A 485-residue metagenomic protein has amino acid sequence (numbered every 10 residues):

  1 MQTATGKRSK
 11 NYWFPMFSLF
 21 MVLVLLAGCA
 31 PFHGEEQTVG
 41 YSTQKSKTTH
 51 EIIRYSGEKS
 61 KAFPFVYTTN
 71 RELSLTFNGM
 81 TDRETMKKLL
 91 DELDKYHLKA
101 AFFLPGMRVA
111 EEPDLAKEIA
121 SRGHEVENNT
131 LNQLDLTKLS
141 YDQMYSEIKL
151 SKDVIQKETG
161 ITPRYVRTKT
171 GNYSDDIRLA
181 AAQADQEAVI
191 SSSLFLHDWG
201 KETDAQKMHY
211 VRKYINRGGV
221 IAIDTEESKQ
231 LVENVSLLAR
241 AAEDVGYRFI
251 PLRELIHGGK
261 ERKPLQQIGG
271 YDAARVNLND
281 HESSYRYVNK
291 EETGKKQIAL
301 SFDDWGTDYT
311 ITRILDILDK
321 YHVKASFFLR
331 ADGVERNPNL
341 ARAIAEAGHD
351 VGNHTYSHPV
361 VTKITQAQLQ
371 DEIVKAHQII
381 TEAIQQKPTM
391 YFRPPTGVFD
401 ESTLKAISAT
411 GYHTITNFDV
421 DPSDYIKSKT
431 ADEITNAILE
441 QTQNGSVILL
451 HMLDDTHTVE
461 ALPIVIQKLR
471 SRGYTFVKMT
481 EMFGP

Functional and structural regions predicted by a protein language model:
Q2-A4, R8-G34: Sec-dependent N-terminal signal peptides of Gram-positive bacterial secreted proteins and lipoproteins
E35-G57, V235-A239, E243-D244, R248-E292: Non-catalytic propeptide/linker segments at domain boundaries
K45-T137, Q143, L150, V154-K157 (+6 more regions): Active-site beta->alpha N-cap acidic-glycine motif
L73-T76, A100-F103, E125-N128, R164-R167 (+10 more regions): Structural recognition of the beta-strand scaffold that forms the well-ordered cores of secreted hydrolase catalytic
G79-R83, M107-A110, N132-D135, T170-S174 (+10 more regions): Solvent-exposed loop/turn segments at secondary-structure junctions within structured extracellular/periplasmic domains
D91-E233, L237, A242, R342: Ordered, small/hydrophobic-rich secondary-structure cores
I177-R212, Y247-K260, T403-L404, S408-I438 (+1 more regions): His/Asp/Glu-enriched short active-site or ligand-binding loop at hydrolase and phosphoryl-transfer sites
V211-I250, Q443-E481: Catalytic grooves of carbohydrate-active enzymes
